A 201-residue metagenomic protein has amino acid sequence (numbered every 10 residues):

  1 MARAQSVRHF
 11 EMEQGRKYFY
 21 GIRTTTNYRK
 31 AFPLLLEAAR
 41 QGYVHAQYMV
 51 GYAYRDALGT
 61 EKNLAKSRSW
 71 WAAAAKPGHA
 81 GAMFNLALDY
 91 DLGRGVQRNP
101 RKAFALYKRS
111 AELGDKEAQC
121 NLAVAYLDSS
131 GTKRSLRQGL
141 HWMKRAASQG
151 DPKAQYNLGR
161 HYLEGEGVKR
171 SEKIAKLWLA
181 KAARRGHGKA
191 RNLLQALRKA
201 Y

Functional and structural regions predicted by a protein language model:
A2-R3, K169-R170, I174-Y201: Terminal, low-structured helical/coil segments at or just beyond the last alpha-helical repeat
Q5-V7, E11, Y20-I22, R40-Y43 (+12 more regions): Short helix-capping/linker turns of helical repeat alpha-solenoids
E11-Y20, T24, L34, M49-D56 (+5 more regions): Hydrophobic face of amphipathic alpha-helices that form TPR/SEL1-like repeat modules and related alpha-solenoid
E37-H45, M49: Short, charge-rich amphipathic alpha-helical segments embedded in non-transmembrane helical bundles/solenoids
Y52, N85-L88, L92, A105-K108 (+3 more regions): Alpha-helical adaptor scaffolds
